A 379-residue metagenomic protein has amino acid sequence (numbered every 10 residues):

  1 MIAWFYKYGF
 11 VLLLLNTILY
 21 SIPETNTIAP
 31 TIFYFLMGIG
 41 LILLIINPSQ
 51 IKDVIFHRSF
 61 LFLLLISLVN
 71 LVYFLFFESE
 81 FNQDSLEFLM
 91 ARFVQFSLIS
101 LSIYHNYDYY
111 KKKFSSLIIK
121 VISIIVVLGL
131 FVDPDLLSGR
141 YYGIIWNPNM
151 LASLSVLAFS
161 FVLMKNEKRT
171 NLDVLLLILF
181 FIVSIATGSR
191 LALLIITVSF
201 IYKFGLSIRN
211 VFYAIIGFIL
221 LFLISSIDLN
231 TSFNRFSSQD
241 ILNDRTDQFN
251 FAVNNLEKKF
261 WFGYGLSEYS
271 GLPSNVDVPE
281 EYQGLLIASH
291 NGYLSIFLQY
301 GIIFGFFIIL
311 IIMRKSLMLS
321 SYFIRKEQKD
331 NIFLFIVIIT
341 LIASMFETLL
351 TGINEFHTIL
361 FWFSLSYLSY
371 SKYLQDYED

Functional and structural regions predicted by a protein language model:
M1, V11, F35-I51, V156-N166 (+1 more regions): Hydrophobic, aromatic-rich transmembrane alpha-helices and their immediate juxtamembrane boundary segments
M1-N47, L65-S79, R92, G129-D133 (+1 more regions): N-terminal signal-anchor transmembrane segment
I32, M37, S59-L71, E80-H105 (+1 more regions): Aromatic-anchored transmembrane helix interface
G38-L41, F333-D379: Transmembrane alpha-helices of multi-pass inner-membrane enzymes
R58-L61, R169-D173, G205, N210-Y213 (+2 more regions): Hydrophobic transmembrane alpha-helices and their immediate junctions
S102-H105, Y109-L137, W146-L206: Alpha-helical transmembrane segments of multi-pass inner-membrane proteins
Y142, S238-N250, N254-Y300: Long extracytoplasmic/lumenal interhelical loops at the membrane interface of multi-pass membrane proteins
A186-T187, F204-D240, V253-E257, L266: A membrane-periplasm/extracellular boundary helix in multi-pass inner-membrane enzymes that assemble envelope glycans
